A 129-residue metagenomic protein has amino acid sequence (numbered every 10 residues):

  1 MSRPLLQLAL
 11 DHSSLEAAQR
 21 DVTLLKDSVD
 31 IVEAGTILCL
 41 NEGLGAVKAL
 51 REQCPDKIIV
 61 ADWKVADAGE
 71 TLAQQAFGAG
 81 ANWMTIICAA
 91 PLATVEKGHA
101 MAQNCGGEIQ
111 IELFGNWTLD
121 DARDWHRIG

Functional and structural regions predicted by a protein language model:
M1-E70: Conserved N-terminal beta1-alpha1 strand-loop-helix module at the mouth
L6, A68-G129: Conserved anion-binding
